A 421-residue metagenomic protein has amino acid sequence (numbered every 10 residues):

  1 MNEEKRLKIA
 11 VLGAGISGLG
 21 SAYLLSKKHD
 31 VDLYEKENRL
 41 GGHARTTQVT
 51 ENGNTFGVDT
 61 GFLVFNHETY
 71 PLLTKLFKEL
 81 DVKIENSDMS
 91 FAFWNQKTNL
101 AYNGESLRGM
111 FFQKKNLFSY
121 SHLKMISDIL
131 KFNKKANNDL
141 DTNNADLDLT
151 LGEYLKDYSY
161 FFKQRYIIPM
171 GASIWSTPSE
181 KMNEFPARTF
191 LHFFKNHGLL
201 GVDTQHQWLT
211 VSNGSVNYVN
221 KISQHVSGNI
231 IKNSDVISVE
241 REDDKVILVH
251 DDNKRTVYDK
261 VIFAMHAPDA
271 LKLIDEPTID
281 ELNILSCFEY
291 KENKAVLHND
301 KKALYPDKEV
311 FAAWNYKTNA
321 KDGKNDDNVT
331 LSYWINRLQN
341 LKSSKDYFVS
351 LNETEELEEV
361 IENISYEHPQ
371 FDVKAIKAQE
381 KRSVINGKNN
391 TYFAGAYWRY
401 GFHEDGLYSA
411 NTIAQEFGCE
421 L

Functional and structural regions predicted by a protein language model:
L7-L33: N-terminal Rossmann-like FAD-binding beta1-loop-alpha1 element of flavoenzymes
S26-T50: Glycine-rich FAD pyrophosphate-binding loop
T47-L73: N-terminal glycine-rich dinucleotide-binding loop that anchors FAD/FMN and/or NAD(P) in oxidoreductases
F62-Y70, A145-L149, Y158, L200-K221: Short beta-strand to alpha-helix junction loop
H67-E184: Mobile amphipathic helical/loop "lid" adjacent to a hydrophobic cofactor/ligand pocket
E105, F111, N325-L421: Conserved flavin/dinucleotide-binding core of flavoenzymes
H192-D251, T256: Helical element adjacent to the flavin cofactor pocket in flavoenzyme catalytic cores
I237-P369: Mid-domain catalytic core of redox enzymes that form a hydrophobic substrate pocket/lid adjacent to a catalytic redox
